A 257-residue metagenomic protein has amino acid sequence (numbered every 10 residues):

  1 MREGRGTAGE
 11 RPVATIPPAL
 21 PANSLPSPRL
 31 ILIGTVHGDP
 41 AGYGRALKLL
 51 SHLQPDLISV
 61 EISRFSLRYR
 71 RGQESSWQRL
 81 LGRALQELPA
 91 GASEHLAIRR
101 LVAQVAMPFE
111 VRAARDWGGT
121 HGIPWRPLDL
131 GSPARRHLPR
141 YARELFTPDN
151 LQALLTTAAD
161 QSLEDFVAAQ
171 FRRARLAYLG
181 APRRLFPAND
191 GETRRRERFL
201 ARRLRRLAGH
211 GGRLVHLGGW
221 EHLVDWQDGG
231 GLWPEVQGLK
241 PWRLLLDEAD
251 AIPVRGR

Functional and structural regions predicted by a protein language model:
M1-R257: Compositional signal for N-terminal targeting/processing segments
